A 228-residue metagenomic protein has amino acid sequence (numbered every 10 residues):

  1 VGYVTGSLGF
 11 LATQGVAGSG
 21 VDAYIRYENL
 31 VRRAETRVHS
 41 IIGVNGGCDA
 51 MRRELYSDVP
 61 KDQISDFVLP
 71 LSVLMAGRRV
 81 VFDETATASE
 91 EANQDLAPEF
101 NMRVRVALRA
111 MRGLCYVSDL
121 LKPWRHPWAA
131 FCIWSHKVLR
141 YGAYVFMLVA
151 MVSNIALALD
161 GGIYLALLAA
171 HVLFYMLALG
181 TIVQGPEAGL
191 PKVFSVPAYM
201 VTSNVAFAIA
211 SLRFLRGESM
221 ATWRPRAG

Functional and structural regions predicted by a protein language model:
V1-E28, K61, S65-H136, V205-R213: Catalytic donor/gating beta->alpha subdomain of glycosyltransferases that bind UDP-sugars
V4, S40-G43, L121-W124, A221-P225: Short, hydrophobic secondary-structure boundary micro-motifs
R37-V38, G47-C48, V138: Membrane-embedded and juxtamembrane structural elements of multi-pass membrane proteins
G43-D58, R78: Conserved nucleotide-sugar donor-binding and metal-coordinating catalytic region shared by glycosyltransferases
G43-N45, Y116, K122, V149: Short coil/turn segments at secondary-structure boundaries
M75-G77, T222-G228: Membrane-proximal intrinsically disordered regions of secretory-pathway and membrane-system proteins
E90, R140-S219: Membrane-embedded multi-pass helical conduit in multi-pass membrane proteins, especially envelope-biosynthetic
